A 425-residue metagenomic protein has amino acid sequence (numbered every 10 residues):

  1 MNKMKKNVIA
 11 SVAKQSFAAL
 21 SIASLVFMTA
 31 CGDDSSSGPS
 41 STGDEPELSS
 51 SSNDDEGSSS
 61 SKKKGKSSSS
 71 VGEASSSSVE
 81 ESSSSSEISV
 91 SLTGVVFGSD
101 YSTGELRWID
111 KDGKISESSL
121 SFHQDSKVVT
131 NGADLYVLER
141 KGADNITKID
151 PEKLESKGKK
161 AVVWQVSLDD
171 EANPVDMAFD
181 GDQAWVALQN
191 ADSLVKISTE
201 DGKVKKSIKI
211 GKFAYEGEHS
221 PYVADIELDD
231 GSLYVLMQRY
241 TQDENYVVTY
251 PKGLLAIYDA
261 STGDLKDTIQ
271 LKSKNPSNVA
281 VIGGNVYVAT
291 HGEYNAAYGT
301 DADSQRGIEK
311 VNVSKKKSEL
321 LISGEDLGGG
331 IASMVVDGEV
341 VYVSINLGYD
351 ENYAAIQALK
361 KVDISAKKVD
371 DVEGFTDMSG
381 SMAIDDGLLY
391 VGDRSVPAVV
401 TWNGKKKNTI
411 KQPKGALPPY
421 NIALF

Functional and structural regions predicted by a protein language model:
M4-N7, L20, S24-G94, T262: Bacterial Sec-dependent N-terminal signal peptides
V90-S102, V137-G142, V186-N190, V235-E244 (+3 more regions): Conserved beta-strand positions in repeat-built beta-propeller and related beta-rich domains
D112-L120, E155-L168, K203-E216, D264-Q270 (+3 more regions): A short beta-strand motif characteristic of beta-propeller blades
F122-D134, E171-G181, E216-E227, L271-G283 (+3 more regions): Repeated scaffold domains used in trafficking and secretory/extracellular systems, primarily beta-propellers
V163-W164, L168-G181, A187-V195, T199-E227: Asp-box/WD-like beta-propeller blade repeats and closely related beta-sheet repeat scaffolds
V248-A260, A302-V313, I356-D363: Beta-propeller blade signature
D326-V362, V369-D393: Loop/turn-rich, solvent-exposed surfaces of beta-rich toroidal or solenoidal domains
G392-V400, G404-F425: Blade-level signature of beta-propeller repeat domains, shared across WD40, Kelch, NHL, RCC1 and BNR/Asp-box propellers
